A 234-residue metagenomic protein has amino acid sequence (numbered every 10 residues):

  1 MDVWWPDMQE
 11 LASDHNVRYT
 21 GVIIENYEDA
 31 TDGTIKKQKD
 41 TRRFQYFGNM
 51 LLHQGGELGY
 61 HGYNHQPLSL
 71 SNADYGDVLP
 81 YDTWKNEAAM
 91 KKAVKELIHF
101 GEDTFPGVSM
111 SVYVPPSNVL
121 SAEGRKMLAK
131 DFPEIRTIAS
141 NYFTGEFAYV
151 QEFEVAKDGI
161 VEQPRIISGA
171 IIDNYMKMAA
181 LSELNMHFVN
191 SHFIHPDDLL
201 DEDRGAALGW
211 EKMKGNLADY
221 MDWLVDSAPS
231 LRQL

Functional and structural regions predicted by a protein language model:
M1: Active-site-adjacent substrate/metal-binding segments within catalytic domains of carbohydrate-active enzymes
W4-P6, K39-N49, T144-Q151, G169-L181: Alpha-helical scaffolding within the catalytic cores of extracellular/periplasmic polymer-degrading hydrolases
P6, E10, K95, H99 (+2 more regions): Solvent-exposed, polar/charged alpha-helical surfaces in well-ordered, non-transmembrane soluble domains, broadly
S13-I23, E102-F105, F132-F153, I194-L234: C-terminal domain-boundary segment and adjacent tail
D14-E123, H187, H192-L200, R204: Metal-dependent polysaccharide deacetylase catalytic core of the NodB/CE4 family, i.e., the active-site-bearing domain
I35, V119-E162: Substrate-binding cleft/loops of secretory-pathway carbohydrate-active enzymes
I138, A180-S191: Aromatic-lined glycan-binding groove of carbohydrate-active enzymes
I160-V161, I166-N174, N190: Catalytic-face loop-and-helix region of soluble metabolic enzyme cores
